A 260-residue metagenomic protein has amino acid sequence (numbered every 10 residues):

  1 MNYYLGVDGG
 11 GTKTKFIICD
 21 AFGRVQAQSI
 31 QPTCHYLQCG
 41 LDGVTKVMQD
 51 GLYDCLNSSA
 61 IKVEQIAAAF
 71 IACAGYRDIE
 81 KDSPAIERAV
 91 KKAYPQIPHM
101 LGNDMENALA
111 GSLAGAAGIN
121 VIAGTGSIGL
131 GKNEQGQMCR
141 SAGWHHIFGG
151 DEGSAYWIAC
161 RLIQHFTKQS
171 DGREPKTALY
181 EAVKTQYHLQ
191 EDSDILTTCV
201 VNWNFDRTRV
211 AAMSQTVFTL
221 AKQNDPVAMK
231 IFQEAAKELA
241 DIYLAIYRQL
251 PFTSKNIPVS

Functional and structural regions predicted by a protein language model:
M1-E64, A89, S112-A117, Q164-S260: ATP-binding/phosphotransfer module of carbohydrate and carboxylate kinases, centering on a glycine-rich
G10, I17, A74, E106 (+1 more regions): Anionic group-transfer/hydrolysis microenvironments
I17, F70-A72, M100, N120: Short, conserved beta-strand segments within well-ordered enzyme catalytic domains that often line or immediately flank
P32-H35, C73-G75, A142-H145: Short, histidine-centered active-site or binding-site loop motifs used for metal coordination, general acid-base
K62-A67, P95: Short loop/turn motifs at secondary-structure junctions
A68, P98-M100, P258: Proline-centered loop/turn at the N-terminus of a beta-strand
F70-Y76, A123-G126, N256-S260: Glycine-rich beta-strand-to-loop/alpha-helix junction loops that act as flexible
R77-K176: Phosphate-binding/catalytic loop of phosphoryl-transfer enzymes
